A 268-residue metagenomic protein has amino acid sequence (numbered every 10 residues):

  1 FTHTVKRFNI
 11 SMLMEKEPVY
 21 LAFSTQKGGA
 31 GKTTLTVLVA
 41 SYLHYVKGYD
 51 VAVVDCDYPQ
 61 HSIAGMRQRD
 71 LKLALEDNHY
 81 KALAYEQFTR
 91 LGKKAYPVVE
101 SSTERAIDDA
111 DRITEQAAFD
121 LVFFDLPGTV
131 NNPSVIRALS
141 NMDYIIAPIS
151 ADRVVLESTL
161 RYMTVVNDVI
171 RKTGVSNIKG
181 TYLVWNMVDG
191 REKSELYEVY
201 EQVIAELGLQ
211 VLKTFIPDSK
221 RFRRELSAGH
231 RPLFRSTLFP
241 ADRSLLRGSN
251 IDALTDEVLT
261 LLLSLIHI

Functional and structural regions predicted by a protein language model:
F1-Y20, T255: Acidic-aromatic/histidine active-site loop/patch
L13-Y45: Walker A (P-loop) phosphate-binding motif
S24-A30, Y45-L121: P-loop/Walker-type NTP enzyme "switch/lid" segment
E115-V135: Switch II (G3) loop of P-loop NTPases
S134-R153: Inter-motif core of Ras-like GTPase G domains
T159-K172: Conserved C-terminal guanine-recognition region of P-loop GTPase G domains, centered on the G4
M187-S236: Beta-strand-loop-alpha "switch" segments that mediate conformational coupling across diverse proteins
I266-I268: Conserved small/polar residues in nucleotide/adenosyl-binding loops
